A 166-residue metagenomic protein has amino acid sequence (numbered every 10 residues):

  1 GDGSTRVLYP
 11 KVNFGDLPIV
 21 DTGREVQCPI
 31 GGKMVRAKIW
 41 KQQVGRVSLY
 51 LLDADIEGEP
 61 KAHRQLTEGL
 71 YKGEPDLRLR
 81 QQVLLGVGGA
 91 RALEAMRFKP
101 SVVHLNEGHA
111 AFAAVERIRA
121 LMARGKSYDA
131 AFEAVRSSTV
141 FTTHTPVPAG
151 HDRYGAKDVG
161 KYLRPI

Functional and structural regions predicted by a protein language model:
G1-I166: Catalytic cores of carbohydrate-active enzymes across secretory and cytosolic contexts
